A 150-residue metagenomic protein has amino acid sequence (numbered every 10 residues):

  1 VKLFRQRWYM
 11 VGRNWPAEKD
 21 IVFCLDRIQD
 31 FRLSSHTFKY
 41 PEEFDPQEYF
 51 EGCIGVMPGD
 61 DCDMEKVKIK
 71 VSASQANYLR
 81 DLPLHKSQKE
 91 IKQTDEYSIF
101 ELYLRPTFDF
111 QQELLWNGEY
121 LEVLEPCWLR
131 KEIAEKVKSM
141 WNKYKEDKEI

Functional and structural regions predicted by a protein language model:
V1-G59, D63-K68: Core beta-strand-centered patch of the WYL/Sm-like small regulatory domain
E51-I150: Polybasic (Lys/Arg-rich)
